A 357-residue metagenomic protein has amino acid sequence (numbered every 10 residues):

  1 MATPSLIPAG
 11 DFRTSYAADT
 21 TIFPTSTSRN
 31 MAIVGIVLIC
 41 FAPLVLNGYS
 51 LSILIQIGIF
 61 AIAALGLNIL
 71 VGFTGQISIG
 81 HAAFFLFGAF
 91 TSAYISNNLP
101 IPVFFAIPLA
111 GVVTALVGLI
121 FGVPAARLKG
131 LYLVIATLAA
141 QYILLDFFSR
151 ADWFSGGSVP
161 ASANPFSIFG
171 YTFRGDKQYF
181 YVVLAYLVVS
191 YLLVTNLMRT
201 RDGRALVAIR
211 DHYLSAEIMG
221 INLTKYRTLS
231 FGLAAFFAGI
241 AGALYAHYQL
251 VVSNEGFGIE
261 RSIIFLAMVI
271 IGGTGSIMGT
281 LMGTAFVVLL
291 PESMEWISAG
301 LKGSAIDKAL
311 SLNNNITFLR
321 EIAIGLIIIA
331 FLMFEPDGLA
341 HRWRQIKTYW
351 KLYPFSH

Functional and structural regions predicted by a protein language model:
A2-H357: Transmembrane alpha-helices and adjacent helix-loop boundaries
